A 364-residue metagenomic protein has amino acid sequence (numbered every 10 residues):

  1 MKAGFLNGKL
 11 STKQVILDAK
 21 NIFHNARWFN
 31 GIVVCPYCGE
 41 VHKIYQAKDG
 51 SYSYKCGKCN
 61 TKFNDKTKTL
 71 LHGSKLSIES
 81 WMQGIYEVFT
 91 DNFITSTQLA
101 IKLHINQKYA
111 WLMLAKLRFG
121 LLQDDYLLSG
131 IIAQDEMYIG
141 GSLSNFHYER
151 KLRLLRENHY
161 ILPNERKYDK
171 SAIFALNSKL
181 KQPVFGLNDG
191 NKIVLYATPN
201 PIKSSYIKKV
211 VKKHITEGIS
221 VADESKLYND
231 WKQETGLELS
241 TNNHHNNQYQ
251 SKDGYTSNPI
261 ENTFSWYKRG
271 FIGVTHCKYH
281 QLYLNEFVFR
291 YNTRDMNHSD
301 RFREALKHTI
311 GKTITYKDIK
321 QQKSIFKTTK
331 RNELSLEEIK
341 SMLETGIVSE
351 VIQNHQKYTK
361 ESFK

Functional and structural regions predicted by a protein language model:
M1-K364: Residue-level recognition of single "structural anchor" positions that define or cap local secondary structure
